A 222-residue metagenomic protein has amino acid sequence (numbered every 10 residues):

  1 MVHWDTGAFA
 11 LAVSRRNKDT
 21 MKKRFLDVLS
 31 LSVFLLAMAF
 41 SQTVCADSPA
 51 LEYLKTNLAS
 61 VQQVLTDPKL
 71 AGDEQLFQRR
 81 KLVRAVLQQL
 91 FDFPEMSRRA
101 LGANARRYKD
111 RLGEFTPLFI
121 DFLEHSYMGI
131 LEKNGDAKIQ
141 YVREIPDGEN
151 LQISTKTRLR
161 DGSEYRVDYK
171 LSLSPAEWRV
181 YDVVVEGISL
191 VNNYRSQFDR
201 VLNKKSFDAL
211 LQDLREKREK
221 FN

Functional and structural regions predicted by a protein language model:
A8-T20: Short, Lys/Arg-enriched N-terminal segments with co-localized hydrophobic residues within the first ~10-30 amino acids
K22-L31: Bacterial N-terminal signal peptides that target proteins for export
P49-Y127: Early exported N-terminus immediately downstream of N-terminal targeting peptides
E124-Y165, K217-N222: Surface-exposed, charged secondary-structure patches
E164-R166, K170-N192: Short beta-strand edge/turn micro-motifs at domain boundaries
V185-N222: Low-complexity, intrinsically disordered terminal/linker segments enriched in charged and Gly/Pro repeats
